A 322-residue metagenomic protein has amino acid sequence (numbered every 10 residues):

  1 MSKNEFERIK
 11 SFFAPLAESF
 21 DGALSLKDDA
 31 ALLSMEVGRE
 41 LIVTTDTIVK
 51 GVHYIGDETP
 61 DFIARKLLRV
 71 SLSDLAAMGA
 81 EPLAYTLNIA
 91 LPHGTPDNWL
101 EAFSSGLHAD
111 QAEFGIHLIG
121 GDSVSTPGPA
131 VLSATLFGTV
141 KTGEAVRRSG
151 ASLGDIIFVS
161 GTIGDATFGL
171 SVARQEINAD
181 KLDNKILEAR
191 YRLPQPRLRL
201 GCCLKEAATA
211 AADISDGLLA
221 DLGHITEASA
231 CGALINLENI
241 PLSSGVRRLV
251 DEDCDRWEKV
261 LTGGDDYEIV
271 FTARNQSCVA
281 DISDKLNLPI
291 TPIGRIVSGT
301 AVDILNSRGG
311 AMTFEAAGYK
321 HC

Functional and structural regions predicted by a protein language model:
M1-F62, M78, L87, G115: Extreme N-terminal cap/leader segments of soluble proteins
S2-P15, R39, H93-H117, S125-L132 (+3 more regions): Glycine-/charge-enriched secondary-structure boundary and capping motifs
D29, D155-I156, D266-I269: Short, surface-exposed beta-edge/turn micro-motifs
L32, S71, G79, L118 (+4 more regions): Residue-level signal for inorganic ion chemistry
V37-L41, I48, P82-V172, R295: Glycine-rich anion-binding loops of enzyme active sites
P60-A84, S105-E113, R199, C203 (+1 more regions): Small-aliphatic-rich amphipathic alpha-helix that forms the alpha element of a beta-alpha
G169-N184: Short, compositionally biased
L182-H224: Polyanion-binding loop/helix "lid" in catalytic or ligand-binding cores
